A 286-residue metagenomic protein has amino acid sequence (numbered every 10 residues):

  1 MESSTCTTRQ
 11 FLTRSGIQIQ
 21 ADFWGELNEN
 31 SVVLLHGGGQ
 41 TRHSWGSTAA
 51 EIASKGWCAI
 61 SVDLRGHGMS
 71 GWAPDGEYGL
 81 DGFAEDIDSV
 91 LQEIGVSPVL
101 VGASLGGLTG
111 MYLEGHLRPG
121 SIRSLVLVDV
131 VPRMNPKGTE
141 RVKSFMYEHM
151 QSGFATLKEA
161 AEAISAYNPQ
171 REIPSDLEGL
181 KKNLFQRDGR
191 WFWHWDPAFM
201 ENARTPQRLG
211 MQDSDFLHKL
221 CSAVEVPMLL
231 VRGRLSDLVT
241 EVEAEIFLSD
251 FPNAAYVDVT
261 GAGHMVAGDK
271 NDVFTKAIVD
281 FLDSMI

Functional and structural regions predicted by a protein language model:
M1-V32, S54-W57, G95-V96, R123 (+1 more regions): Alpha/beta-hydrolase fold catalytic core
R14-I17, A49, S54, C58 (+3 more regions): Active-site loop/oxyanion-hole signature of alpha/beta-hydrolase fold enzymes
D22-M69: Conserved HGGG/HGGXW glycine-rich cap/lid loop of the alpha/beta-hydrolase fold
V96-K137: Conserved hydrolase catalytic core segment
V131-L157: A catalytic-pocket lid/entrance helix-loop region that shapes and gates access to the active site across common
A155-Q207: Conserved alpha/beta-hydrolase catalytic His-Asp/Glu region
R187-S249: Conserved serine/cysteine hydrolase catalytic core
V259-T275: Catalytic histidine-centered segment of alpha/beta-hydrolase-like enzymes
